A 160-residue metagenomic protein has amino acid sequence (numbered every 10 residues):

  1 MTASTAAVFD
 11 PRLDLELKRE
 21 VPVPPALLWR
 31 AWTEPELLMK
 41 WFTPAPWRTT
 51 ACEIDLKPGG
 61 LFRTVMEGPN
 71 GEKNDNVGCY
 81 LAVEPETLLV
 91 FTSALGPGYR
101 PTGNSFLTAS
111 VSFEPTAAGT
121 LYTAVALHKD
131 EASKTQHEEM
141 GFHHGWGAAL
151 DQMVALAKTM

Functional and structural regions predicted by a protein language model:
M1-R48: Hydrophobic ligand-binding cavity/cleft-lining segments
E16-L17, E36-K73: Short beta-edge strand/loop motif at the mouth of beta-sheet-based domains
R19, A51-I54, N76-A82, F106-E114: Hydrophobic/aromatic beta-strand elements that line small-molecule binding cavities or substrate pockets in beta-rich
P25-A26, K57, L81-L88, S112-L121: A short, structured loop/turn motif at beta-sheet edges
L28, L38, F62-T64, Y80 (+5 more regions): Hydrophobic pocket/interface hotspot
A51, A157-M160: Short, highly charged C-terminal tails/helix-capping segments
L61-T92: Helix-adjacent hinge/juxtasegments
T92, Y99-G147: Beta-strand/loop substructures that line and gate deep hydrophobic ligand-binding cavities in soluble
